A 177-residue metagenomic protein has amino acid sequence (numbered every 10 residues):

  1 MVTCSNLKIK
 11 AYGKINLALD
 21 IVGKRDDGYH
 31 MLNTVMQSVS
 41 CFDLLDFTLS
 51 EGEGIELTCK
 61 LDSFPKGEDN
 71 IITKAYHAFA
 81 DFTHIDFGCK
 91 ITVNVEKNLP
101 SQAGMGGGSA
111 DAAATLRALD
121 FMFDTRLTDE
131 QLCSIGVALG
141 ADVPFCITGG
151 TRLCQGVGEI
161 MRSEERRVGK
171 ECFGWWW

Functional and structural regions predicted by a protein language model:
V2, Q37-S38, V137-A138, P144-I147 (+1 more regions): Solvent-exposed alpha-helices and their adjacent loops that cap or buttress functional pockets in soluble metabolic
V2-A103, F121-E130: ATP-binding N-lobe of GHMP and related small-molecule kinases
H30-L32, Q155-S163: Glycine-rich, charged/polar anion/phosphate-binding loops that engage phosphate groups from diverse ligands
T58, Q155, G169: Residue-level detector of conserved, well-ordered beta-strand and adjacent loop positions that form binding/recognition
I85-E159: Gly/Ser-rich oxyanion-binding loop with an adjacent helix/lid that shapes the negatively charged ligand pocket
E165-C172: Conserved small/polar residues in nucleotide/adenosyl-binding loops
W175-W177: Tryptophan (W) side chains
